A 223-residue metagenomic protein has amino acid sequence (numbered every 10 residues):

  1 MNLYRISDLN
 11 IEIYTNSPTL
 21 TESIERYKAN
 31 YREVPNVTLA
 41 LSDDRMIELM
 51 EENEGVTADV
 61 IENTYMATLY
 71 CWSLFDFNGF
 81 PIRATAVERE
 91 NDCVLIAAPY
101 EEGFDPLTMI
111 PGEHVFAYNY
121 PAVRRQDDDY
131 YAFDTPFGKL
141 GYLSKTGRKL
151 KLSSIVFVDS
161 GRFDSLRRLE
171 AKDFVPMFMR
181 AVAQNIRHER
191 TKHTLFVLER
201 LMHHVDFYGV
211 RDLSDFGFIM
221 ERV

Functional and structural regions predicted by a protein language model:
M1-L95, G112-H114, P121-V223: A noncatalytic interaction/capping subdomain that flanks phosphate/NTP-handling catalytic cores
Y100-H114: A conserved segment at the C-terminal end of the G1
